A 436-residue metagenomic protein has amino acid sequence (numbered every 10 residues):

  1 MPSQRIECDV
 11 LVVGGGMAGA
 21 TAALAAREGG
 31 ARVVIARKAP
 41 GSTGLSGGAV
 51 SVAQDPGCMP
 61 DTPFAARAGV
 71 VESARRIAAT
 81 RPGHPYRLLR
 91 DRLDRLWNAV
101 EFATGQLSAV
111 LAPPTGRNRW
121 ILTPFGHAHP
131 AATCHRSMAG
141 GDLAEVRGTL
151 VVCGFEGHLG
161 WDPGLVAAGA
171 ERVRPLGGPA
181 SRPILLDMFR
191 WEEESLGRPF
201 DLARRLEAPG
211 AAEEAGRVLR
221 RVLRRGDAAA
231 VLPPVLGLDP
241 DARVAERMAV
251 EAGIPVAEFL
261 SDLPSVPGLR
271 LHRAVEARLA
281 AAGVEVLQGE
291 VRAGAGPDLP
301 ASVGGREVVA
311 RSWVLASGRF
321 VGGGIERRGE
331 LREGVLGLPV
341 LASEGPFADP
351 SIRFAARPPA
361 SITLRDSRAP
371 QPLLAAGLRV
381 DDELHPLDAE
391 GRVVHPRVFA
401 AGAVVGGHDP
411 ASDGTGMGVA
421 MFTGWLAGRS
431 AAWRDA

Functional and structural regions predicted by a protein language model:
D9-I35, G424: N-terminal Rossmann-like FAD-binding beta1-loop-alpha1 element of flavoenzymes
V10-V13, V34-A36, V291-R292, E307-F320: Short hydrophobic core segments
L24, G47, G322-G334, H395-P396 (+1 more regions): A conserved FAD-binding loop/helix module that cradles the flavin
K38-A78, W191-A203: Conserved N-terminal glycine-rich FAD pyrophosphate-binding loop of Rossmann-like flavoproteins
G83-H84, G140-G160, A180-P183, E192-D201 (+2 more regions): Helix-loop-beta segment of a Rossmann-like dinucleotide-binding subdomain
P85-V151, P264-A301: Feature captures the FAD/FMN-dependent oxidoreductase FAD-binding
V166-R174, P209-V231, G237-R292: Helical element adjacent to the flavin cofactor pocket in flavoenzyme catalytic cores
E285-L287, V309-A316, F320-G406: A glycine-rich dinucleotide-binding beta-alpha-beta segment and adjacent secondary-structure elements that constitute
